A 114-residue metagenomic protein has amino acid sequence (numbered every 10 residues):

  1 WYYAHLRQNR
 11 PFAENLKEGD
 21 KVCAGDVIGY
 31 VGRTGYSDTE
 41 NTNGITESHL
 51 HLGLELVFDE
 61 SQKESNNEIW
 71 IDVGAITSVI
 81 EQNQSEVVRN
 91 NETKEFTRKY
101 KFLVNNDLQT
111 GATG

Functional and structural regions predicted by a protein language model:
W1-G25: Short histidine-centered loop motifs in beta-beta connectors
W1-H5, G29-Y30, H51-G53: Structural recognition of the beta-strand scaffold that forms the well-ordered cores of secreted hydrolase catalytic
H5-Q8, G35, L54-L56: A mature extracytoplasmic/lumenal domain signature
N9-P11, G19, E40, T46 (+1 more regions): Generic alpha-helical propensity signal that fires on short helical segments and nearby coil/disordered stretches
F12-A13, S37-T39, S61-K63: Extracytoplasmic/secreted cell-surface and envelope-processing proteins
N15-E18, D26-G29, G53-E55, T77-I80: Glycine-rich loops and low-complexity Gly/Arg-rich segments that provide flexible linkers or classic glycine-based
V22-E40: Short hydrophobic beta/alpha edge segments that flank linear recognition/processing sites
T42-G114: Acidic, glycine-rich catalytic/binding loops that coordinate metals and/or anionic ligands
